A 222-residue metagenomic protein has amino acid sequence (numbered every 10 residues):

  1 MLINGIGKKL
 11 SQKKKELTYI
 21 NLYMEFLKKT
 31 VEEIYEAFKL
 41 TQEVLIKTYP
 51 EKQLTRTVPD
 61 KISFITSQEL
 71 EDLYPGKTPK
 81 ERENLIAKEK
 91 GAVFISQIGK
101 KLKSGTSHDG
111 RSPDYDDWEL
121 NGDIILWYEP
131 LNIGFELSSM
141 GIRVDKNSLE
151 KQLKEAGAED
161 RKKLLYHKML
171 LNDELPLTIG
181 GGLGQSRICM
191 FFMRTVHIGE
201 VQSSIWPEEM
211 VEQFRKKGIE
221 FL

Functional and structural regions predicted by a protein language model:
M1-R82: Extended, charged alpha-beta segments that form solvent-exposed binding/catalytic grooves in nucleic-acid-handling
F64-L222: A translation/RNA-centric and nucleic-acid-associated enzymatic feature enriched in Class II aminoacyl-tRNA synthetases
